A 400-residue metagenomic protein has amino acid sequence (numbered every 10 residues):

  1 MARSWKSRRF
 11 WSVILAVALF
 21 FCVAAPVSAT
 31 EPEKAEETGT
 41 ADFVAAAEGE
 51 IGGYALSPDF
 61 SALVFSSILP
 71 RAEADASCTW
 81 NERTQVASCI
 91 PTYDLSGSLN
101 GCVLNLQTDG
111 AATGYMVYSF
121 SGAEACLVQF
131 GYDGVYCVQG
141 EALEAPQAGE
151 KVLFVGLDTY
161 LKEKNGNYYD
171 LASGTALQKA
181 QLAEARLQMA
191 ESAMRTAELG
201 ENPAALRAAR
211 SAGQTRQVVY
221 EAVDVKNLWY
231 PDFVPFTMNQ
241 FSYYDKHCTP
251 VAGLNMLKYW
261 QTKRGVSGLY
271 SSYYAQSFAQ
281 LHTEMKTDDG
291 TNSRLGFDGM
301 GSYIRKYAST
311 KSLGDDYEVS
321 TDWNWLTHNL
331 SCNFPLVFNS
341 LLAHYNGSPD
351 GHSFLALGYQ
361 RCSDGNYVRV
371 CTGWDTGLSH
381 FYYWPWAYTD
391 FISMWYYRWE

Functional and structural regions predicted by a protein language model:
M1-S7: N-terminal secretory signal peptides that target proteins for export/translocation
V13-C22: Bacterial N-terminal signal peptides
F21-T38: Sec-dependent signal peptide cleavage junction
G39-A74, L99, L106-T113, F120-V135 (+1 more regions): Cysteine-nucleophile protease catalytic domains, especially the papain-like/related folds used in DUB/UBL proteases
R71, T79-W80, T84-V86, D133-K151 (+2 more regions): Active-site-adjacent structural segments surrounding the nucleophilic cysteine of cysteine proteases and isopeptidases
A76-G122, L157-N165: Exposed beta-strand-loop-beta-strand "reactive/processing" segments of non-cytosolic proteins
E144-G156, L161-N167, S173, Q178-A180 (+3 more regions): Active-site signature of cysteine proteases
N255-K258, E284-R361, V368: Predominantly the structural core of cysteine protease catalytic domains
